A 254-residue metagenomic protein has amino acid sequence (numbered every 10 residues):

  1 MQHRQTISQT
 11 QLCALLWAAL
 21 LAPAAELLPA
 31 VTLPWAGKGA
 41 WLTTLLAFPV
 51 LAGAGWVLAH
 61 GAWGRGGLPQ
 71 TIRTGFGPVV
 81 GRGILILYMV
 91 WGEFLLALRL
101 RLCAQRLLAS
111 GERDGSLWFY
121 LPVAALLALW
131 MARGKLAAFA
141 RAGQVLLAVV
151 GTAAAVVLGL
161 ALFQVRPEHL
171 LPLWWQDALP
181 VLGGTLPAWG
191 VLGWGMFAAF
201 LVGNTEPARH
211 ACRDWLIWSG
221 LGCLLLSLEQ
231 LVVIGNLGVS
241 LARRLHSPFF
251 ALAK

Functional and structural regions predicted by a protein language model:
M1-I7: Short, Lys/Arg-rich, polar N-terminal cytosolic tail immediately upstream of the first transmembrane signal-anchor
I7-L27, T43, A47, L51 (+6 more regions): Hydrophobic, membrane-embedded alpha-helices of multi-pass small-molecule transporters
A25-L117: Membrane helical hairpin/interfacial module
P34, L102-L108, A124-L146, N204-R209: Membrane-water interface regions at transmembrane-helix termini and the short interhelical loops of multi-pass membrane
A59-G67, L162-L170, I234-A242: Transmembrane helix-loop junctions in multipass membrane proteins, especially transporters and channels
P78-L87, L146-A161, L221-L228: Small-residue-rich segments of transmembrane alpha-helices in multi-pass membrane proteins, especially helix faces
W118-F119, M131-A161: Membrane-interface loop-to-helix entry segments
N236-K254: Membrane-interface interhelical connector segments
